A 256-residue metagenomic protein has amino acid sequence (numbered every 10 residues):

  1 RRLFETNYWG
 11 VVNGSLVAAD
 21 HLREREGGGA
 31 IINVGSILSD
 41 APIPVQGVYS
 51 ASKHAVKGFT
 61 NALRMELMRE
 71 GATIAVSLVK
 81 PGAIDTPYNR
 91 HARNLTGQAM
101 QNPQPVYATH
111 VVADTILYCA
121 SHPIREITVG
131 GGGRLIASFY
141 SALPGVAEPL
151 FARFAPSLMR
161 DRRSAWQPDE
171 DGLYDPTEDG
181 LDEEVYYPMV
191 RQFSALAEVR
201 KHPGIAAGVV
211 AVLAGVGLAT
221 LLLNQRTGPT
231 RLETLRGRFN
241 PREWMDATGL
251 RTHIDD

Functional and structural regions predicted by a protein language model:
R1-E5: Active-site Tyr-X3-Lys motif and surrounding loop/helix of classical short-chain dehydrogenase/reductase
S15, S52: Active-site helix of classical SDR
V17-G27: A short helix-coil junction within the Rossmann-fold of NAD(P)-dependent oxidoreductases
S36: Residue(s) in the substrate-gating loop at a strand-loop-helix junction that position the organic substrate next
I43-V48: Active-site loop immediately N-terminal to the catalytic Tyr-X3-Lys motif of short-chain dehydrogenase/reductase
R69-R162: SDR active-site lid
R200-R226: Hydrophobic alpha-helical topogenic segments used for membrane insertion/localization
